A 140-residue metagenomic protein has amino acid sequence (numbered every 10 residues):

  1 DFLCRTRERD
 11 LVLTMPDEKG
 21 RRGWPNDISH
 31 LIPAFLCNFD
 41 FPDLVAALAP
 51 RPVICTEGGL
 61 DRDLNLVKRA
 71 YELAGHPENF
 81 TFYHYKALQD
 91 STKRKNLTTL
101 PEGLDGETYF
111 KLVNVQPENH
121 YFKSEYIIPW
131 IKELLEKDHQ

Functional and structural regions predicted by a protein language model:
D1, E57-G59, H84-K86: Active-site proximal loops enriched in glycine and acidic residues that flank catalytic Cys/His/Asp and coordinate
D1-V45, P50, L60, E72-H76: Mobile cap/lid helix-loop segments that gate and shape the active-site cleft of serine hydrolases
A34, N38, E57, P117-Y121: Hydrophobic alpha-helical scaffolding
P50-E57, F80-Y83: Catalytic His-Asp charge-relay segment
T56-L66: Conserved alpha/beta-hydrolase "acid-adjacent" motif
V67-Y71: Conserved hydrophobic residues forming the short capping helix/wall of the S-adenosyl-L-methionine
A74-Q140: C-terminal catalytic histidine-bearing segment of alpha/beta-hydrolase fold enzymes
